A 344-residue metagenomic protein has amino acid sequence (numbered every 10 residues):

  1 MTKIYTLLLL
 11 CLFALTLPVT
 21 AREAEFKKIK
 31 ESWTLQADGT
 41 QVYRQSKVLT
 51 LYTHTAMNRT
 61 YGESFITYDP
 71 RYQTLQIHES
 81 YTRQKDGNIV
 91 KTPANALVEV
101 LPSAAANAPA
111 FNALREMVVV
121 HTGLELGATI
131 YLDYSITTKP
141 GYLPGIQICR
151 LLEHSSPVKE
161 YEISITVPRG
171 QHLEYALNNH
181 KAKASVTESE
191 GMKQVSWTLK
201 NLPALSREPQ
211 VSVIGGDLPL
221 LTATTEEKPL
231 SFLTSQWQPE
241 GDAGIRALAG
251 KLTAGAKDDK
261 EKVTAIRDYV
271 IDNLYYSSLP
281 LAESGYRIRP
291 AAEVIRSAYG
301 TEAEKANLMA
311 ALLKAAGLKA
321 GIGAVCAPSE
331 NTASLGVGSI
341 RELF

Functional and structural regions predicted by a protein language model:
T6-T16: Bacterial N-terminal signal peptides
L17-A21: Sec/Tat signal peptide C-region and signal peptidase I cleavage site
R22-T67, T74: Early extracytoplasmic/domain-onset interaction patches
F65-E99, P157-E174: Solvent-exposed beta-hairpin/edge-strand motifs
E79-R150, K181-S212: A surface-exposed beta-strand-loop module
E116-V120, A249-K257, A291-G300: Second-shell loop/turn segments in exported
T137-S284: Secretory-pathway-linked proteins and extracytosolic
S284, A303-F344: Hydrophobic/aromatic-rich core segments of domains that either
